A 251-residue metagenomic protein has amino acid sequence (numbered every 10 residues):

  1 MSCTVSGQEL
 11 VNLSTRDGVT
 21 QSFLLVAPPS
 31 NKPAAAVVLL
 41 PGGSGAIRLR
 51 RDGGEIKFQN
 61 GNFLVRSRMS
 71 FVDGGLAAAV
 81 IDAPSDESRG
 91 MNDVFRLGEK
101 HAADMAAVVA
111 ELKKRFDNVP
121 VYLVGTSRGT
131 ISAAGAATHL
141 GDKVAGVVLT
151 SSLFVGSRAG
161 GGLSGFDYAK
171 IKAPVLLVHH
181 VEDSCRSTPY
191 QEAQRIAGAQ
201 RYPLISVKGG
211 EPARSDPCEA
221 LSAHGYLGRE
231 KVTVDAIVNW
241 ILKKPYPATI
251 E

Functional and structural regions predicted by a protein language model:
C3-K32: N-terminal cap/lid segment of alpha/beta-hydrolase-fold proteins
P29-S70: Short, surface-exposed "cap/lid" segments of acyl-processing enzymes
L39, V80, L123, L149 (+1 more regions): Structural beta-sheet core signal
N62-F63, S67, G90-F116: Alpha/beta-hydrolase active-site loop
R68-S88: Conserved alpha/beta-hydrolase
A110-K170: Primarily recognizes the serine-hydrolase "nucleophile elbow" in alpha/beta-hydrolase and SGNH/GDSL folds
G146-G209: The feature captures the conserved acid-bearing segment of alpha/beta-hydrolase catalytic domains
R201-E251: C-terminal catalytic histidine-bearing segment of alpha/beta-hydrolase fold enzymes
